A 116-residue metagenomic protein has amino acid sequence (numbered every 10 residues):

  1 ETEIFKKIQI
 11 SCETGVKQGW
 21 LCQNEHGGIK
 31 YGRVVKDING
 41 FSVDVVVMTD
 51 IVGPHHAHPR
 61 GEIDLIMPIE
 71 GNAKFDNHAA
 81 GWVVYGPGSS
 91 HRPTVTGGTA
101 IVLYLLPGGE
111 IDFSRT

Functional and structural regions predicted by a protein language model:
E1-F41: A short, N-terminal "cap"/entry segment at the start of jelly-roll beta-barrel domains of the cupin/DSBH fold
K36-A57, S90: Conserved short histidine dyad/triad with adjacent acidic residue
V45, D64-I66, W82-V84, Y104: Conserved hydrophobic/aromatic beta-strand scaffold that supports enzyme active sites
I51-V52, E70-A73, S90-H91, G109-E110: Short Gly/Pro-enriched loop/turn and capping motifs at secondary-structure junctions
H56-A73: Short, conserved beta-strand element in jelly-roll/cupin
A57, K74-A80, S114-R115: A short secondary-structure junction signal
D76-T99: Conserved metal-binding segment of the jelly-roll/cupin
G98-T116: A short hydrophobic beta-strand segment most commonly corresponding to one strand of the jelly-roll/cupin
